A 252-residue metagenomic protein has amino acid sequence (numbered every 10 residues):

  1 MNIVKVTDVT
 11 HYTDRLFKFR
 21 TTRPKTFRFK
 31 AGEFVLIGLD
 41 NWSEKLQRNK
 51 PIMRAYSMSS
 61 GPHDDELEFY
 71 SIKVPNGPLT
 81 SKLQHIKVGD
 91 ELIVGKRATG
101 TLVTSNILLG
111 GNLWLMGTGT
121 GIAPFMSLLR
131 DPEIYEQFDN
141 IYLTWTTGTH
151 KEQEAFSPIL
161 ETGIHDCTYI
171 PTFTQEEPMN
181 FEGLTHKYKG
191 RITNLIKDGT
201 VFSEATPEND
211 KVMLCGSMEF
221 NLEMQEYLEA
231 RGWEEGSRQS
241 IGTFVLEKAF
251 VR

Functional and structural regions predicted by a protein language model:
N2-V88: Ferredoxin-reductase
V35, L92-G95: Generic structural signal for buried aliphatic residues
A98-L108: A short, basic/flexible loop-to-alpha-helix module at the beginning of a structural domain
I107-N112, T206-E208: Short helix-loop-beta connector
L113-M116, M213: Conserved beta-strand elements of the Class I
T118-A123: Ser/Thr-glycine-rich phosphate-binding loops at phosphate-binding pockets of nucleotides, nucleotide cofactors
P124-I134: Histidine-anchored nucleotide/phosphate-binding helix
Y142-R252: Reductase modules of NAD(P)H-dependent flavoproteins
